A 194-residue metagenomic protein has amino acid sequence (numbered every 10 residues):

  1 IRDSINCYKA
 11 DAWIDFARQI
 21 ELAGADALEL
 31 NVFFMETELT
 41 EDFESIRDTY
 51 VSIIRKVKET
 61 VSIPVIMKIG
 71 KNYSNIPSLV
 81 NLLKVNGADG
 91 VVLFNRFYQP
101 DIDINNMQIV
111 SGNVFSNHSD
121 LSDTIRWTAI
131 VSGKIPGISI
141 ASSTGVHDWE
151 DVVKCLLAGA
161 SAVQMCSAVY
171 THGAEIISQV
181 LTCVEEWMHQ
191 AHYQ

Functional and structural regions predicted by a protein language model:
S4, S167: Ser/Thr-centric signal marking residues that sit in or immediately flank functional binding/regulatory motifs
I5, S143-T144, H172: Small/polar loops that bind or transfer phosphate-bearing groups
Y8-A141, H147-S161, M165: Alpha/beta enzyme core
P100-N117, V169-Y193: C-terminal helical cap(s) of enzyme catalytic domains, especially alpha/beta-barrels
